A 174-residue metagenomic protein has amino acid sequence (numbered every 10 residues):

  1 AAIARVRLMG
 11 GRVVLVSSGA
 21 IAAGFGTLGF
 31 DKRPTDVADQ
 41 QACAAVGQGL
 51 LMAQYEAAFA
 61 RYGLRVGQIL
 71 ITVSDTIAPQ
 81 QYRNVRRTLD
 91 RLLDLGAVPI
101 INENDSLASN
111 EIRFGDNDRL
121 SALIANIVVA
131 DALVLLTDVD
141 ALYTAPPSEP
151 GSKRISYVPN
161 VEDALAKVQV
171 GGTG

Functional and structural regions predicted by a protein language model:
A1-G174: Nucleotide/pyrophosphate-binding catalytic subdomain
